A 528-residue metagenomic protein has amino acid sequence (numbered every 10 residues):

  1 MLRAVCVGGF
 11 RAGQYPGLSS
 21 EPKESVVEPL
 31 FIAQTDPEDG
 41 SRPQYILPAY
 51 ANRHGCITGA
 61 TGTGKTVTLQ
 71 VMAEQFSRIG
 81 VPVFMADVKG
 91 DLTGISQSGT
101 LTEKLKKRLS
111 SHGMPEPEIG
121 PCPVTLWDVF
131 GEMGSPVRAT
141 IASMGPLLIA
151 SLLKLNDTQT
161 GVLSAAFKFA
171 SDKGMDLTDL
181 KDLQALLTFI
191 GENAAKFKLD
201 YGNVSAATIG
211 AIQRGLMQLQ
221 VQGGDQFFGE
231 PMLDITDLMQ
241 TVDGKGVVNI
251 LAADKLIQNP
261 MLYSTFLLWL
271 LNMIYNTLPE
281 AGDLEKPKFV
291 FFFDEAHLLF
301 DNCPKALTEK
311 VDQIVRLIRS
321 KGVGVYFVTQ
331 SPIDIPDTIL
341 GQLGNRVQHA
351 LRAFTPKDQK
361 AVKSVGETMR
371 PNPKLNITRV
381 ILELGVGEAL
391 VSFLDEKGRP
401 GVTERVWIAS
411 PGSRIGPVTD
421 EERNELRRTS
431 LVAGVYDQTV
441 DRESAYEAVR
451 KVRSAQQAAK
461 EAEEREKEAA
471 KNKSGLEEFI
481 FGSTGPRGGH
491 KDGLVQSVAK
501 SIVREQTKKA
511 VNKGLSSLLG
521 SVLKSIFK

Functional and structural regions predicted by a protein language model:
A4-F10, L18, F31-A33, P136-A142 (+3 more regions): Conserved P-loop NTPase motor module
G17, A73-V83, G90-Q313, I339 (+2 more regions): P-loop NTPase motor domains
P22-P43: N-terminal pre-Walker A segment at the start of P-loop NTPase domains
D39-P48, M239: Pre-Walker A adenine-sensing motif
G62: Walker A (P-loop) phosphate-binding loop of P-loop NTPases
K65: Conserved lysine of the Walker
T68: Hydrophobic positions on the alpha1 helix immediately C-terminal to the Walker A/P-loop
V71-A73, S96-E116, Q313-R399: Conserved ATP-driven motor cores of ASCE-family P-loop NTPases powering translocation/secretion/packaging/pilus
